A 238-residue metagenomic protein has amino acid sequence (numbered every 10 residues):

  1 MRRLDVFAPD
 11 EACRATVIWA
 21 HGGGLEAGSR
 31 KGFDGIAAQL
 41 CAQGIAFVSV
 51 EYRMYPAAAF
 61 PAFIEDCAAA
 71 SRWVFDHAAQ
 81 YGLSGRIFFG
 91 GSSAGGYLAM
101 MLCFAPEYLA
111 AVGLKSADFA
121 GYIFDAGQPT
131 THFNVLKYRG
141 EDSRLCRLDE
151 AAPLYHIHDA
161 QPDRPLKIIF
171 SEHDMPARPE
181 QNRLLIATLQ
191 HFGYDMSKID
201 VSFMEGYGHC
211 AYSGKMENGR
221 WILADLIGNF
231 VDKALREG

Functional and structural regions predicted by a protein language model:
M1-A8: A short loop-to-beta-strand scaffold at the N-terminal edge of the catalytic core in hydrolase folds
R14-G23: Short beta-strand element of the alpha/beta-hydrolase
K31-S49: Short amphipathic alpha-helix adjacent to the substrate-entry channel of hydrolases
A58-A78: Alpha/beta-hydrolase active-site loop
R72-K137: Primarily recognizes the serine-hydrolase "nucleophile elbow" in alpha/beta-hydrolase and SGNH/GDSL folds
L114-S116, G121, G127-V135, L145-R183: The feature captures the conserved acid-bearing segment of alpha/beta-hydrolase catalytic domains
R139-R147, S171-D200, Y207: Active-site-adjacent alpha-helix of alpha/beta-hydrolase-fold enzymes
R183, H191-G238: C-terminal catalytic histidine-bearing segment of alpha/beta-hydrolase fold enzymes
